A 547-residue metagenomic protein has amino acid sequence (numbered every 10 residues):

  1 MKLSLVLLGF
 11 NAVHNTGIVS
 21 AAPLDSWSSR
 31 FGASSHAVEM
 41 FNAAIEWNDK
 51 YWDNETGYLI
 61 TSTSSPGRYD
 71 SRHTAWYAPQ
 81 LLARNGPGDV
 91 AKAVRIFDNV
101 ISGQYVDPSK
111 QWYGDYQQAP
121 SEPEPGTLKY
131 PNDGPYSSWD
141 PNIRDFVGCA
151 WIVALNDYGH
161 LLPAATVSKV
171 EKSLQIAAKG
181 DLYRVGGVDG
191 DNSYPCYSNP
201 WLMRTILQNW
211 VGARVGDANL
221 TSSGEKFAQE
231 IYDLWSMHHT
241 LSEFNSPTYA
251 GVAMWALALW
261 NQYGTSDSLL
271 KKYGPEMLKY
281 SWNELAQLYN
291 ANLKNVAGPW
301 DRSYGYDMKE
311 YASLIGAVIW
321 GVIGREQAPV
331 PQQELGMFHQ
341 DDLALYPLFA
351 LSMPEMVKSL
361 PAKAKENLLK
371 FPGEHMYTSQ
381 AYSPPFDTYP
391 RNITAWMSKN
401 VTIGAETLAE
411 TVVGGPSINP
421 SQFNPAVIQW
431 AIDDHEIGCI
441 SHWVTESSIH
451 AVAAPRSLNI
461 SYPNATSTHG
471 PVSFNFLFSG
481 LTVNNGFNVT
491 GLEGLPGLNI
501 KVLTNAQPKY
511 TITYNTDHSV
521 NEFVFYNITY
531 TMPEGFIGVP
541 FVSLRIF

Functional and structural regions predicted by a protein language model:
M1-P23: Fungal secretory targeting signals
N11-A12, I206, P390: Generic hydrophobic-segment detector
G17-D189, R325-F547: Ser/Thr/Asn(+Pro)-rich, low-complexity disordered segments
V153, K169-L368: Extracellular polysaccharide-recognition and catalytic grooves
